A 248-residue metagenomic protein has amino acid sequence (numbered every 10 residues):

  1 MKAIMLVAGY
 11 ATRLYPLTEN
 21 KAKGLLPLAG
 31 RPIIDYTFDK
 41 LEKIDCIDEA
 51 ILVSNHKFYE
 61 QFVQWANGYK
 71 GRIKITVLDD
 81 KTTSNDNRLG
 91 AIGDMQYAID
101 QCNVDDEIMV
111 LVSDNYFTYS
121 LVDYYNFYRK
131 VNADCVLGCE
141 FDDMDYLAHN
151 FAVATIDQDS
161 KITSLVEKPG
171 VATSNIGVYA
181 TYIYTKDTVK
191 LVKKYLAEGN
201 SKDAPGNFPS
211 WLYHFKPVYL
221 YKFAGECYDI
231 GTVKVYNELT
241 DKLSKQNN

Functional and structural regions predicted by a protein language model:
M1-E60: N-terminal glycine-rich phosphate-binding loop and ensuing alpha1 helix
K2, D48-A50, K74, E107 (+2 more regions): Residues at the starts of beta-strands that form the adenosine-phosphate
M5, L52, V110, V136-L137 (+1 more regions): Structural beta-sheet core signal
R13, Y36, Q61-F62, S120 (+2 more regions): Phosphate- and divalent-cation-binding pockets in alpha/beta enzyme and binding domains that engage nucleotide-derived
L25, V153-I156, L220: A structural signal for short hydrophobic beta-strand segments in well-ordered beta-sheet cores
I51, I108, Y116, A180-T181 (+1 more regions): A residue-level structural signature of the nucleotidyltransferase/glycosyltransferase Rossmann-like core
Y59-V63, N67-I156: Conserved beta-loop-beta/alpha segment of the NTase-like Rossmann-fold superfamily that binds/positions NTPs
Y125-R129, K161-D229, V233-N248: Catalytic-core segments of class I nucleotidyltransferases/pyrophosphorylases that form NMP-activated intermediates
